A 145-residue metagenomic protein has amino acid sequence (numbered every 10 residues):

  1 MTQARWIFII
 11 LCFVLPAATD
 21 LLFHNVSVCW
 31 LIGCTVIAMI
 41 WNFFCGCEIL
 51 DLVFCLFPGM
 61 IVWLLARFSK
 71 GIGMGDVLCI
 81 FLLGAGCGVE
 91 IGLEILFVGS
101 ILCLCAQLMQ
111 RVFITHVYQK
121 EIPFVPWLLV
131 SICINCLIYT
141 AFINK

Functional and structural regions predicted by a protein language model:
M1-K145: A membrane-topology feature that recognizes alpha-helical transmembrane segments and their immediate juxtamembrane
